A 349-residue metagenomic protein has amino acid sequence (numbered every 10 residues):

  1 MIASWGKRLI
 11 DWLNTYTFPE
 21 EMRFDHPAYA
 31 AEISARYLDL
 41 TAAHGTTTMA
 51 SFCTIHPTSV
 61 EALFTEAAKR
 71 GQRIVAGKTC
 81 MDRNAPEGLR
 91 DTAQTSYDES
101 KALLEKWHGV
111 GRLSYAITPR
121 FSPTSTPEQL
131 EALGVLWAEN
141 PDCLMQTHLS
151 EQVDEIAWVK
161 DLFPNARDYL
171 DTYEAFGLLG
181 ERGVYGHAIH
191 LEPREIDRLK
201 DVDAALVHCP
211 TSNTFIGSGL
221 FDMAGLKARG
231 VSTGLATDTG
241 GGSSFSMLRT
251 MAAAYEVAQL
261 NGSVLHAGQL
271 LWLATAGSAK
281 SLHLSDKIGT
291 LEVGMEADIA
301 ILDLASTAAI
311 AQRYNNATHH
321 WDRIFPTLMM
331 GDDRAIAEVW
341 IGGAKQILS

Functional and structural regions predicted by a protein language model:
M1-A30, G71, K78-A93, Q152-R182 (+2 more regions): Active-site gating loops and adjacent loop-to-helix segments of metal-dependent hydrolytic enzymes
I2-Q72, S96-G109: Alpha-helical scaffold segments that flank or form the walls of functional sites
G45, A67, I117, H148 (+10 more regions): Divalent metal-coordination and catalytic microenvironments
T58-A188: Metal-coordinating catalytic core of metallo-dependent amide/deamination hydrolases
G71-R73, W137-D142, L178-E181, R198-V207 (+2 more regions): Glycine-enriched alpha-helix->loop->beta-strand junction motifs that scaffold or abut catalytic
A175-R182, M223-A311: His/Asp/Glu-enriched, well-ordered alpha-helical/loop segment that forms or immediately abuts the divalent-metal
L191-A204, C209-F215: Long hydrophobic segments that form regular secondary structure
E296-S349: C-terminal cap of metal-dependent C-N hydrolases
